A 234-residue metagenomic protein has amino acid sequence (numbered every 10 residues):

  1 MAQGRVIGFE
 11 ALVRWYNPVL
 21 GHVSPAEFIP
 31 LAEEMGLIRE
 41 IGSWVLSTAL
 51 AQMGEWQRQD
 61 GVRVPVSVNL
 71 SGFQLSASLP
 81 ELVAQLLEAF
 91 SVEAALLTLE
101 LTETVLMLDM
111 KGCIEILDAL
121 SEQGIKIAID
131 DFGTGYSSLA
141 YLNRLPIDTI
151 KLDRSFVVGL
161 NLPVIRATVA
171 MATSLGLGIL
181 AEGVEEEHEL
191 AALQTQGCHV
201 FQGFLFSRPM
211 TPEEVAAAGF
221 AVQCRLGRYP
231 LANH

Functional and structural regions predicted by a protein language model:
M1-A2, Y16-V19, N69-S76, L96-K111 (+1 more regions): EAL-family c-di-GMP phosphodiesterase catalytic domain
M1-E10, L37-G112, G183: Catalytic core of bacterial c-di-GMP phosphodiesterases, primarily the EAL and HD-GYP domains, capturing alpha-helical
V6, H22-V23: A structural signal for beta-strand boundary/capping segments at domain termini and interdomain linkers
V13-P18, A32-E33: Short beta-strand-to-loop transition segments that serve as allosteric relay/switch motifs in sensory/regulatory domains
L31-L37, S155-V158: A short, internal acetyl-CoA/4′-phosphopantetheine-binding micro-motif in the GNAT/acyltransferase core
I116: Conserved functional hotspot residues or short segments at active or partner-binding sites across diverse domains
